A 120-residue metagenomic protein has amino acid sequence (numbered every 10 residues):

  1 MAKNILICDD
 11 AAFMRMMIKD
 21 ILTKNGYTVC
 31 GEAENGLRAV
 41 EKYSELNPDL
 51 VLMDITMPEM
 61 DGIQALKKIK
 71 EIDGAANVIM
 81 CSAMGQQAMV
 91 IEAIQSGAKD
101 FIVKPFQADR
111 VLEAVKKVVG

Functional and structural regions predicted by a protein language model:
A12-G31: Two-component/phosphorelay signaling modules centered on CheY-like receiver
N35-R38, D61-Q64: Acidic catalytic/metal-coordinating carboxylates
L46-L52: Active-site beta3 strand of CheY-like receiver
M57: Receiver (REC) domain active-site loop signature in two-component systems and cognate sites in sensor histidine kinases
M84-G85: Short, conserved "switch-loop" micro-motifs in signal-transduction and mechanochemical regulators
A88, F106-V115: C-terminal output helix
